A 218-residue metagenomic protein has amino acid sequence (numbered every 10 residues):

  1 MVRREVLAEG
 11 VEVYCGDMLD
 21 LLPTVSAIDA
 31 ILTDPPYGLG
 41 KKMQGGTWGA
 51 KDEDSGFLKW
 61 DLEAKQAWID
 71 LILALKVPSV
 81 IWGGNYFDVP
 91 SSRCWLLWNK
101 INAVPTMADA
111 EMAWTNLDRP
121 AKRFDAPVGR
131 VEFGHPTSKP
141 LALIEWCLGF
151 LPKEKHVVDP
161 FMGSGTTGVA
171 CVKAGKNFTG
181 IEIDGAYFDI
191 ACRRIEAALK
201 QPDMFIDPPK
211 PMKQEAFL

Functional and structural regions predicted by a protein language model:
M1-V158, T166-L218: Class I S-adenosyl-L-methionine-dependent methyltransferase catalytic core
G163: Conserved glycine-rich SAM-binding loop
